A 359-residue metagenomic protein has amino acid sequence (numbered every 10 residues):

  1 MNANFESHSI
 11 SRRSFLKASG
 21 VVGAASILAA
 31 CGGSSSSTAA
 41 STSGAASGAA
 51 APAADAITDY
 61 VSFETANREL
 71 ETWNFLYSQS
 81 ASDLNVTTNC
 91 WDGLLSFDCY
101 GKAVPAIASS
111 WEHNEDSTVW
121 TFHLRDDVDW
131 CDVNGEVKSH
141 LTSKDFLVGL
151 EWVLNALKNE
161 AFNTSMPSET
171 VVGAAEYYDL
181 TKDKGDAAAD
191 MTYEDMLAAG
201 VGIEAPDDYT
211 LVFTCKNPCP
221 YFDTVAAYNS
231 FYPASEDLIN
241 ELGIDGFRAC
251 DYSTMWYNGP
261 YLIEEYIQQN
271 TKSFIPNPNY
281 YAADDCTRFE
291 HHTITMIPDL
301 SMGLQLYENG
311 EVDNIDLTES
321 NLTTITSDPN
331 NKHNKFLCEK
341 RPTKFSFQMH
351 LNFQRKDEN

Functional and structural regions predicted by a protein language model:
N2-N4, H8-S11, C31-G33, F97-C99 (+6 more regions): Extracytoplasmic/periplasmic ligand-capture domains
N4-S26: N-terminal secretory signal peptides and thylakoid transit peptides that target proteins across membranes
G32-S43: Bacterial lipoprotein signal-peptidase II cleavage site
S43-V61: N-terminal low-complexity, Pro/Thr/Ser-rich intrinsically disordered segments that act as propeptides or flexible
T58, N89, A106-A108, S117 (+6 more regions): Extracytoplasmic
E64-E115, W256-Y257: N-terminal lobe/hinge region of extracytoplasmic solute-binding protein
D98, D183-G200, E204-T210, T214-H291 (+1 more regions): Gly/Pro-rich hinge or "lid" segments in bacterial periplasmic/extracellular proteins
N163-A199, D357-N359: Surface-exposed intrinsically disordered loops and tails
